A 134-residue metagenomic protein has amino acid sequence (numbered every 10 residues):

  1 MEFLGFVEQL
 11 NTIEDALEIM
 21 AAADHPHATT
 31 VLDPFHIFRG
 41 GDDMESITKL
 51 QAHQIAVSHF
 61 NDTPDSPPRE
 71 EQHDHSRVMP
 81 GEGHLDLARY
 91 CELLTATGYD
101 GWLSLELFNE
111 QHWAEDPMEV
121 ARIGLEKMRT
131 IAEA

Functional and structural regions predicted by a protein language model:
M1-V7: Active-site-proximal beta-alpha loop/turn segments in soluble metabolic enzymes
E2, D33-P34: A secondary-structure boundary/capping signal
L10-L32, F38-A134: Histidine-acidic metal/acid-base catalytic patches
